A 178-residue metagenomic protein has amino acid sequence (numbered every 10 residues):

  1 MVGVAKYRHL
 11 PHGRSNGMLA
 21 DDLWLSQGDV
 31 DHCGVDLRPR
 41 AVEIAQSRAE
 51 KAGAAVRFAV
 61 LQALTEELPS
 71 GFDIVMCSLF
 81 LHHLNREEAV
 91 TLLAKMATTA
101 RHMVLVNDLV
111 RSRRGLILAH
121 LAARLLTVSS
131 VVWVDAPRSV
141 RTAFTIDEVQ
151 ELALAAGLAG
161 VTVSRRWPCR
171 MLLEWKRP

Functional and structural regions predicted by a protein language model:
M1-R8: Conserved alpha-helix/loop element of class I SAM-dependent methyltransferases that forms part of the SAM/SAH-binding
R8-T65: Class I SAM-dependent methyltransferase SAM/SAH-binding core
M76: A conserved beta-strand element that flanks and buttresses the S-adenosyl-L-methionine
F80: Hydrophobic adenine-recognition pocket in adenosine-nucleotide-binding enzymes
L84-M96: A short, conserved alpha-helix within the catalytic core of class I
A100-L109: Conserved beta-strand signature within the Rossmann-like core of class I S-adenosyl-L-methionine
L109-L158, T162: C-terminal alpha-helical "lid/dimerization" subdomain adjacent to the S-adenosyl-L-methionine
V161-P178: Core SAM-dependent methyltransferase catalytic element
